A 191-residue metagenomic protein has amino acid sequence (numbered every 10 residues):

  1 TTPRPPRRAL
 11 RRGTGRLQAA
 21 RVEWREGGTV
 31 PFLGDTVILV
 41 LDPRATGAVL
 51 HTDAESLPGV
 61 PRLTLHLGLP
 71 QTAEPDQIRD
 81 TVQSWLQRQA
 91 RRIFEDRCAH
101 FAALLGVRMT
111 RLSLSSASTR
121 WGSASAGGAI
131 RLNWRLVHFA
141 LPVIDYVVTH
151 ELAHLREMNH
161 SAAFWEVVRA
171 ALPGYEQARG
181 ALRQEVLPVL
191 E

Functional and structural regions predicted by a protein language model:
T1-Y146, L155-E191: Active-site-proximal or metal-binding-adjacent scaffold patches in catalytic folds
E151: Walker B catalytic acidic pair
